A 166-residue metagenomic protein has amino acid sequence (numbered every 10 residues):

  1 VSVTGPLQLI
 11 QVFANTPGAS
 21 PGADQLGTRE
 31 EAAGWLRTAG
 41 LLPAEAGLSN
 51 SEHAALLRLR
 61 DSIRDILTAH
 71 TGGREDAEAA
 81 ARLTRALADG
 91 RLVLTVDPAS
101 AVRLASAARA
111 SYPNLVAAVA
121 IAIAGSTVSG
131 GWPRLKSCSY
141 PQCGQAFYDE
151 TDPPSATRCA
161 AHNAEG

Functional and structural regions predicted by a protein language model:
V1-S137, P141-Y148: Short helix-coil boundary/hinge micro-motifs
T151: Short, small-residue-rich loop/turn micro-motifs
P154-G166: Cysteine-rich micro-motifs
